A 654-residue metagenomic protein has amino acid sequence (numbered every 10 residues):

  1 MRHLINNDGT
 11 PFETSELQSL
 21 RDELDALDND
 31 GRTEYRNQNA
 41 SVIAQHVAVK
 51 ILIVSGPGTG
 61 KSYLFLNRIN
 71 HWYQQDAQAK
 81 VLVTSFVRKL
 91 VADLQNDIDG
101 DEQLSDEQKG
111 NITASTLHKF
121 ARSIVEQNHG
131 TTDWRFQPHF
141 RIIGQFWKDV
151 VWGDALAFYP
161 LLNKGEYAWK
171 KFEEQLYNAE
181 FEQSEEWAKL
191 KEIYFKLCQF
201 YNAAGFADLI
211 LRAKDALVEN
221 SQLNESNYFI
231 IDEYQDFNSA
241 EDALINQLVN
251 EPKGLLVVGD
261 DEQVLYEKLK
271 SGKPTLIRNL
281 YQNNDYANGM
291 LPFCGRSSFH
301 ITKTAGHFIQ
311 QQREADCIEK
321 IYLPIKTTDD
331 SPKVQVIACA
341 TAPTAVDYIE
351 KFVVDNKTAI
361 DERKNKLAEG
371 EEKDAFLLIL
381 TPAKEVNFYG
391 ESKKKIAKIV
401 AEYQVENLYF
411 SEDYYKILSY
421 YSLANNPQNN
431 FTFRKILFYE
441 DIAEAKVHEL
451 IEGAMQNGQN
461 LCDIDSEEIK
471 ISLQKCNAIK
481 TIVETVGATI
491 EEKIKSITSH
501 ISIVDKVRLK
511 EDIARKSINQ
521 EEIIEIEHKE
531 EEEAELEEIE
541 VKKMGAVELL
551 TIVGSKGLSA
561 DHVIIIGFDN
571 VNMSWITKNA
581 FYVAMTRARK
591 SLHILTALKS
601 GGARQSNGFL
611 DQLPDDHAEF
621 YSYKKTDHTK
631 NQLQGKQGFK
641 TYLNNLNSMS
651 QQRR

Functional and structural regions predicted by a protein language model:
M1-T132, G306, T586: P-loop NTPase Walker
R2-G60, T113, F146, S184-R278 (+2 more regions): Conserved helicase NTPase motor core
L52-I69, D285-A287, F293-V400, L646-R653: Helicase P-loop NTPase motor core
S115-S123, F229-E233, V258, S517-K599 (+1 more regions): Conserved helicase core region in the C-terminal RecA-like lobe
H129-Y201, D441-Q459: ATP-hydrolysis module of ASCE/P-loop NTPase motor domains, specifically the Walker B Asp-Glu catalytic pair
D242-K333, L610-A618: Conserved RecA-like helicase ATPase core segment that couples NTP binding/hydrolysis to strand translocation
Q282-N283, G370-V504: ATPase/helicase motor core of nucleic-acid motors
F568-Q651: C-terminal accessory regions
